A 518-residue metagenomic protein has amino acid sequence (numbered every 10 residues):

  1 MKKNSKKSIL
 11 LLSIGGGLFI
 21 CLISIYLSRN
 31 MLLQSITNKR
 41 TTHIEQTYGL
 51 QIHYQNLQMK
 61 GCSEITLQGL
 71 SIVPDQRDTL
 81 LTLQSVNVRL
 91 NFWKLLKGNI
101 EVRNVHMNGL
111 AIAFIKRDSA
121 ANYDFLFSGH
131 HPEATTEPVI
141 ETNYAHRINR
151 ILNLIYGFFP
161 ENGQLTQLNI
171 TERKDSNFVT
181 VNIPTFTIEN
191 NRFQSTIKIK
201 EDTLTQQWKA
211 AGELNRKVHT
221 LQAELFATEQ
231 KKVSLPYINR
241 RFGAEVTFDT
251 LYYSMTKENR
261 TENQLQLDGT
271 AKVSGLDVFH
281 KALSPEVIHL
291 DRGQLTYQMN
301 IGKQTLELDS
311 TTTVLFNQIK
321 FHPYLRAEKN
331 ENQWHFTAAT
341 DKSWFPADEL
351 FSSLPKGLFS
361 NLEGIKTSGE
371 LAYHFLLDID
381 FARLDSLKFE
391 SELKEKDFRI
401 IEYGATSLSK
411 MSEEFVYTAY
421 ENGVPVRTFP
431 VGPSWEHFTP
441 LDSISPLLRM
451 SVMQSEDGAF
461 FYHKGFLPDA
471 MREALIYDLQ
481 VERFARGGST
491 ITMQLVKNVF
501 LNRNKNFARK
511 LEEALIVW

Functional and structural regions predicted by a protein language model:
M1-K7: N-terminal Lys/Arg-rich, disordered targeting/topogenic segments
S8-V73: N-terminal amphipathic/hydrophobic interface segments
T41-Y48, L90, K94, L152 (+3 more regions): Hydrophobic, Leu/Ile/Phe/Ala-enriched alpha-helical segments that form helix-helix packing faces
L50-Y54, V88, Y253, T367: Generic structural motif
Q55-T171, P184, Q194-E224, P236 (+2 more regions): Flexible beta-edge/linker motif
V102, R147-E161, V179-F186, K198-W518: Juxtamembrane regions of bacterial inner-membrane/periplasmic proteins, predominantly the peptidoglycan biogenesis
R173-D175: Structural motif
